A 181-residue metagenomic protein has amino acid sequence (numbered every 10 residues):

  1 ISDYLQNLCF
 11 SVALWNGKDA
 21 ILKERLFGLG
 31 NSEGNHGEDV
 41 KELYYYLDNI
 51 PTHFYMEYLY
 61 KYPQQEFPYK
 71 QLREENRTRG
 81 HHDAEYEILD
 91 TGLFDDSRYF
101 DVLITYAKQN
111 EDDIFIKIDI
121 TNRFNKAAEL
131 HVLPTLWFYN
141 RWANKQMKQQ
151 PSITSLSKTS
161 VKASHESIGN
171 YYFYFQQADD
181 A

Functional and structural regions predicted by a protein language model:
I1-A181: Anionic coordination/interaction segments
